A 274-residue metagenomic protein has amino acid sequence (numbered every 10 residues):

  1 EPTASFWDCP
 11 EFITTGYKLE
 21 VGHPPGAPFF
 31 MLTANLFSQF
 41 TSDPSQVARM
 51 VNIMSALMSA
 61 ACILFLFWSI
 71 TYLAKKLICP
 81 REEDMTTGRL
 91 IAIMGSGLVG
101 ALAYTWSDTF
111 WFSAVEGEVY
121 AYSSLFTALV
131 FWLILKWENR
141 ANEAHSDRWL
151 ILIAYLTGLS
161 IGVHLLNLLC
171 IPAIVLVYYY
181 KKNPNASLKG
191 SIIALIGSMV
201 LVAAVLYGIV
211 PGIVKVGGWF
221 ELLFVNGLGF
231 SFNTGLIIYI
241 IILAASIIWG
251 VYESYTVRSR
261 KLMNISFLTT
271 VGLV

Functional and structural regions predicted by a protein language model:
E1-F6, Y104-W106, H164, A204-Y207 (+1 more regions): Transmembrane signal-anchor helices characteristic of membrane glycosylation enzymes that use polyprenol
L19-R49, I53-L57, L64: Short hydrophobic/aromatic helix or loop-helix immediately within or flanking a transmembrane segment in polytopic
P44-N52, L77-I93, G97-S124, T157-N167 (+1 more regions): Aromatic- and kink-enriched transmembrane "portal" helix at the membrane-lumen/periplasm boundary that abuts
I53-M85, L129-L133: Transmembrane-helix motifs of polytopic, lipid-linked glycan transferases
T87, I91, V130-L150, L176-S187 (+1 more regions): Membrane-interface transmembrane helices that cradle and orient dolichyl/undecaprenyl
G95-L98, L133, R140-G158, S187-V200: Short hydrophobic alpha-helices at membrane interfaces in multi-pass membrane enzymes
F126, L166-Y178: Transmembrane-embedded, aromatic-rich helix segments that form part of the hydrophobic channel/pocket engaging
H145-R148, P184-I196, L228-I238, Y255-V271: Membrane-interfacial entry segments at the cytosolic side of transmembrane helices
